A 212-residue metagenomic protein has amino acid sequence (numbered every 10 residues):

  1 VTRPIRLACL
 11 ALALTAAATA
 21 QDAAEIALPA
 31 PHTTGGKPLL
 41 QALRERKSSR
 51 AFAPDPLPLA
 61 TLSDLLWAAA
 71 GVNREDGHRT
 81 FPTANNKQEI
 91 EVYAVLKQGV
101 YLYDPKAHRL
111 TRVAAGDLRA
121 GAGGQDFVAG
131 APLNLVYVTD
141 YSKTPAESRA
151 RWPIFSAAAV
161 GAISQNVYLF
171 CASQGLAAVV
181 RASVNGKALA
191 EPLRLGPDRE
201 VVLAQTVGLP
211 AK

Functional and structural regions predicted by a protein language model:
V1-C9: Bacterial N-terminal signal peptides that target proteins for export
A8-A16: Bacterial N-terminal signal peptides
Q21-A131: N-terminal amphipathic, basic helical "cap/leader" segment at the start of enzyme domains
R46, L65, V92, L133-T144 (+1 more regions): Small-aliphatic-rich amphipathic alpha-helix that forms the alpha element of a beta-alpha
A70, K97-G99, P105-K106, V138-S142 (+2 more regions): Solvent-exposed coil/turn segments that connect beta secondary-structure elements in extracytoplasmic/periplasmic
A129-P132, D198-E200: Short coil/turn connectors at secondary-structure junctions
R194-K212: A glycine-rich helix N-cap at a beta->alpha junction
